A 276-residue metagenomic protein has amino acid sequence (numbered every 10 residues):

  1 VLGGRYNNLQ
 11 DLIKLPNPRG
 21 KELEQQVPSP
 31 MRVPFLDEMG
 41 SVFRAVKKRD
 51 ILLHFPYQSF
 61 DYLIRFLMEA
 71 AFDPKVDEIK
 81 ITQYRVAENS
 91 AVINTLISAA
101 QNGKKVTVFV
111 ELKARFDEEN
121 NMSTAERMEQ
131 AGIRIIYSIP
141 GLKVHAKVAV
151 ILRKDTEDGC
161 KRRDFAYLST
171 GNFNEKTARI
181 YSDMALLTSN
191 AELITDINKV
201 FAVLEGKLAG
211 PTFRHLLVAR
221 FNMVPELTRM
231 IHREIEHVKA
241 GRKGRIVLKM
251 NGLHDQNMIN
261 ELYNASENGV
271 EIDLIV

Functional and structural regions predicted by a protein language model:
V1-I246, N264-N268, V276: N-terminal localization/anchoring segments of enzymes in phospholipid and broader phosphate metabolism
N251: Cofactor-pocket helix-loop regions in the catalytic cores of large enzyme subunits
H254-N264: Short glycine/threonine-rich loop-to-helix capping motif typified by GTGT followed within a few residues by an Asp-Pro
